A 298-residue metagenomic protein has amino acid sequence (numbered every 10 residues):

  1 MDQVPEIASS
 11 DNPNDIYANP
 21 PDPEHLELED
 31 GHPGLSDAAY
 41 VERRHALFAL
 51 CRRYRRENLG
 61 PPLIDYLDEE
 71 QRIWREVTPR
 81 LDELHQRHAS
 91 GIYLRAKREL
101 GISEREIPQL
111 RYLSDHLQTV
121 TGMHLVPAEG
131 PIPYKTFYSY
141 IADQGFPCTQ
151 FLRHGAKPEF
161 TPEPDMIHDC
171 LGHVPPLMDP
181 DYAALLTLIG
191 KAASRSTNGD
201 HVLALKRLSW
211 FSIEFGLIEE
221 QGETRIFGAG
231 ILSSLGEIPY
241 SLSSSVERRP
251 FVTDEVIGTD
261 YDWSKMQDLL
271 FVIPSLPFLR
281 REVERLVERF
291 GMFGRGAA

Functional and structural regions predicted by a protein language model:
M1-L177, V256-I257, F271-A298: The feature captures two recurrent sequence modes
F151-R281: A contiguous, surface-oriented mixed alpha/beta subdomain in the mid-to-C-terminal portion of proteins that forms
